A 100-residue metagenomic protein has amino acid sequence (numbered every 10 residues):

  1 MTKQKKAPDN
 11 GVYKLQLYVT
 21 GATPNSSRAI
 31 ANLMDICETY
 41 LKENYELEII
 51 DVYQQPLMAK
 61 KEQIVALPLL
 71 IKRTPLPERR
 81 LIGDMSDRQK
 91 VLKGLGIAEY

Functional and structural regions predicted by a protein language model:
M1-P8: N-terminal leader/targeting and pre-domain segments
P8-T39: Local sequence-structure signature of Cys/Sec-based thiol-disulfide redox active-site neighborhoods
R28-A31, D35, L57, Q89 (+1 more regions): Solvent-exposed alpha-helical segments within well-ordered globular domains of core cellular machineries
Y40-L47: A generic structural motif
E48-A66, I97: Thioredoxin-like thiol-disulfide oxidoreductase module
L67-R79: A short, hydrophobic beta-strand/beta-hairpin element that forms part of a small beta-sheet core
M85-Y100: Ser/Thr/Gly-rich flexible loops in soluble cytosolic domains mediating phosphotransfer, phosphorylation
